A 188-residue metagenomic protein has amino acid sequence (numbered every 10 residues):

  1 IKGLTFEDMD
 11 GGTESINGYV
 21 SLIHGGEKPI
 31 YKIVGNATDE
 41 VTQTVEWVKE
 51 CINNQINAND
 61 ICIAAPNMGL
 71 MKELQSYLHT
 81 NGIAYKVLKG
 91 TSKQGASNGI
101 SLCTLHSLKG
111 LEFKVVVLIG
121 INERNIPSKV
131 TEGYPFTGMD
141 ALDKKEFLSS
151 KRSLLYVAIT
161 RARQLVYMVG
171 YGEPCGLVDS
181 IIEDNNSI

Functional and structural regions predicted by a protein language model:
I1-A84, F147-S149: Helicase P-loop NTPase motor core
I1-F6, G110-K114, G138: Short, mixed-charge, low-aromatic patches
A58-D60, G90, M139-A141: A short, structure-level motif marking secondary-structure boundaries and short turns
G69, G95-A96, G176-L177: Short secondary-structure boundary/hinge segments and terminal tails
K72-S76, F113, V178-I181: A short acidic (Asp/Glu
G82-L88, P135-M139: A short, flexible low-complexity segment enriched in Lys/Arg and Gly/Pro that occurs in N-terminal basic tails
K86-N125, L154-R161, L165-E173: Conserved helicase core region in the C-terminal RecA-like lobe
I121-I188: C-terminal accessory regions
